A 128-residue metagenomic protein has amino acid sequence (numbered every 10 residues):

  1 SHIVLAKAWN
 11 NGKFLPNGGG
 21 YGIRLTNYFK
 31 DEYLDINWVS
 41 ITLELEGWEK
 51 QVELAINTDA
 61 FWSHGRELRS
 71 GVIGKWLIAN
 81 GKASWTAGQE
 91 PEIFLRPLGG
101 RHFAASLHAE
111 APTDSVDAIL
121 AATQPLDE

Functional and structural regions predicted by a protein language model:
S1-E128: Acidic, low-complexity intrinsically disordered regions
